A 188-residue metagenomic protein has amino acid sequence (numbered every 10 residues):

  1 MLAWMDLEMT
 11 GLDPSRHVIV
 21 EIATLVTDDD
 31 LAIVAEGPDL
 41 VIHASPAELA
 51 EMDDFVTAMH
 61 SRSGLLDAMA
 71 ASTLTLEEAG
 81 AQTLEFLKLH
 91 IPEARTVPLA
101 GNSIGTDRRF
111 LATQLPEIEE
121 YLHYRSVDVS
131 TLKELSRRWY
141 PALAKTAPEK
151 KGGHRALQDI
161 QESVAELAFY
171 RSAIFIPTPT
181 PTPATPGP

Functional and structural regions predicted by a protein language model:
M1-M5, M9-L99, P148: Conserved non-catalytic scaffold segment of RNase H-like nuclease domains
A44-P46, I104-G105, T131-K133: Short glycine-enriched loops at secondary-structure junctions
L87-I91, T106-Y124: Substrate-recognition/cap helix-loop segment adjacent to the acidic, metal-dependent catalytic center of Asp-based
A94-I104, R108-F110, Q114, A142-P188: Acidic, Mg2+-coordinating catalytic module of metal-dependent nucleases/exonucleases that use a two-metal-ion mechanism
H123-P141: Short, flexible loop segments at boundaries between secondary-structure elements
